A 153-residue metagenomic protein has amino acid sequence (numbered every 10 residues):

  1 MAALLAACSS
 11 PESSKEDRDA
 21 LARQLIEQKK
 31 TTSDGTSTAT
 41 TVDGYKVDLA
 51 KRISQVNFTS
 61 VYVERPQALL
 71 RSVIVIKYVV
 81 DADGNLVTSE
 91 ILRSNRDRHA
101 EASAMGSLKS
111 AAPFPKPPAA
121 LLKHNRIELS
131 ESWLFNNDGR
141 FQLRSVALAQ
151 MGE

Functional and structural regions predicted by a protein language model:
L4-A7: C-terminal motif of bacterial Sec signal peptides marking the signal peptidase cleavage site
S9-T36, K51-N57, D81-R93, M105-K116 (+1 more regions): Conserved "boundary/linchpin" sites in short secondary-structure elements
T41, Y45, L49, A100-A104: Stable alpha-helical elements in mature extracytoplasmic
S60-E64: N-terminal post-signal-peptidase region of extra-cytosolic proteins
A68-V75: Short, small/polar residue-rich loop motifs at catalytic or cofactor-binding pockets
R93-H99: A short acidic/small-residue loop/turn micro-motif
